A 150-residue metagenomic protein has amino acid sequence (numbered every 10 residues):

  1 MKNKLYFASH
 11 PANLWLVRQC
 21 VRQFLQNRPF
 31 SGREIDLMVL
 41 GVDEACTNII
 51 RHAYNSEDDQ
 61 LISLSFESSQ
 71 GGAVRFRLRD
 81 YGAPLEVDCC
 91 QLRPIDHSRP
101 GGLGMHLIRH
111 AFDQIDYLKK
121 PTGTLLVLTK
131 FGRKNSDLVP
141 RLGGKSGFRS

Functional and structural regions predicted by a protein language model:
M1-K4, I50-S150: Conserved beta-strand-loop-beta-strand hairpin that lines the nucleotide-binding pocket of ATP/GTP-utilizing enzymes
L5-H10: HAMP-domain connector/hinge
V21-D43, H97-R99: Conserved short strand/loop->alpha-helix "switch" segment adjacent to the catalytic nucleotide/phosphoryl-transfer site
R22, I49-I50: Short, well-ordered amphipathic alpha-helices
E44-N48: Conserved polar catalytic motif of the HATPase_c/GHKL fold
